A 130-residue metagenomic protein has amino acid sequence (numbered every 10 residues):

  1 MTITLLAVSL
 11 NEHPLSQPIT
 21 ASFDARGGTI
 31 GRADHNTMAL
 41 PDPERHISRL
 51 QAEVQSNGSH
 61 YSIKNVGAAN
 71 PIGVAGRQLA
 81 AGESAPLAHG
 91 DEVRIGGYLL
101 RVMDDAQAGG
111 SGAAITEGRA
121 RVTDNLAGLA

Functional and structural regions predicted by a protein language model:
M1-A7, N57, G97-A130: Regulatory inter-domain linker segments that are low-complexity and enriched for serine/threonine/proline
M1-G27: Hydrophobic, helix-prone linear segments
L15-Q17, R49, G128: A glycine-biased structural micro-motif
I19-G96: Forkhead-associated
